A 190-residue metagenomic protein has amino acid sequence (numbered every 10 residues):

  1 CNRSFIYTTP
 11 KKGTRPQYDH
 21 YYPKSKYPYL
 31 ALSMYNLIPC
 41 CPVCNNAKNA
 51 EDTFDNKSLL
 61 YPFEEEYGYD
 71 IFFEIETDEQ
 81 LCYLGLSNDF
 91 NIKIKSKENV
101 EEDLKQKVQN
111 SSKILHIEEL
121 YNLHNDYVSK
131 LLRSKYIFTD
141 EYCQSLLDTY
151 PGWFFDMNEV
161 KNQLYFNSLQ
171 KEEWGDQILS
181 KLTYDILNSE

Functional and structural regions predicted by a protein language model:
N2, N45: Cys/His-coordinated zinc-binding microdomains
S4-N36, D52-F54, Y61-Y69: Histidine-centered nuclease catalytic patch
L37-I38, K48: A conserved active-site cap/scaffold subdomain adjacent to cofactor or substrate pockets
C41: Zinc-coordinating Cys/His ligand positions in small cysteine/histidine-rich zinc-finger domains
A47-S111: Domain-level detector of nuclease and nuclease-like folds in predominantly extracellular/periplasmic contexts
D89-E190: C-terminal, charged low-complexity interaction regions
